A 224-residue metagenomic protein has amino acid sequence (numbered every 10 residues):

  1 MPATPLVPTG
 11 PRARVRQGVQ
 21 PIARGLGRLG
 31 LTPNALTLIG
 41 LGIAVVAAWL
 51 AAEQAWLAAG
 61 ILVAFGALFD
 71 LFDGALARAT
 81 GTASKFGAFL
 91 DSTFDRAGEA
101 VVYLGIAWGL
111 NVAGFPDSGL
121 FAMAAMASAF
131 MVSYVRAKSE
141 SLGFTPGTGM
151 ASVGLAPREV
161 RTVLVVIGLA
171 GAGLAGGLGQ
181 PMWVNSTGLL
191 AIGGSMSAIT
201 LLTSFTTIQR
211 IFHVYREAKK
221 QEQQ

Functional and structural regions predicted by a protein language model:
M1-L57, A67, V102-Q224: Hydrophobic alpha-helical transmembrane segments
L57, I61, G74-F121: Basic, amphipathic juxtamembrane/active-site segments that coordinate anionic phosphate or diphosphate groups
D70, D91, P157: Divalent metal-coordination and catalytic microenvironments
L71, A75, S133-Y134: Transmembrane alpha-helical segments of multi-pass membrane transport proteins and ion-pumping complexes
